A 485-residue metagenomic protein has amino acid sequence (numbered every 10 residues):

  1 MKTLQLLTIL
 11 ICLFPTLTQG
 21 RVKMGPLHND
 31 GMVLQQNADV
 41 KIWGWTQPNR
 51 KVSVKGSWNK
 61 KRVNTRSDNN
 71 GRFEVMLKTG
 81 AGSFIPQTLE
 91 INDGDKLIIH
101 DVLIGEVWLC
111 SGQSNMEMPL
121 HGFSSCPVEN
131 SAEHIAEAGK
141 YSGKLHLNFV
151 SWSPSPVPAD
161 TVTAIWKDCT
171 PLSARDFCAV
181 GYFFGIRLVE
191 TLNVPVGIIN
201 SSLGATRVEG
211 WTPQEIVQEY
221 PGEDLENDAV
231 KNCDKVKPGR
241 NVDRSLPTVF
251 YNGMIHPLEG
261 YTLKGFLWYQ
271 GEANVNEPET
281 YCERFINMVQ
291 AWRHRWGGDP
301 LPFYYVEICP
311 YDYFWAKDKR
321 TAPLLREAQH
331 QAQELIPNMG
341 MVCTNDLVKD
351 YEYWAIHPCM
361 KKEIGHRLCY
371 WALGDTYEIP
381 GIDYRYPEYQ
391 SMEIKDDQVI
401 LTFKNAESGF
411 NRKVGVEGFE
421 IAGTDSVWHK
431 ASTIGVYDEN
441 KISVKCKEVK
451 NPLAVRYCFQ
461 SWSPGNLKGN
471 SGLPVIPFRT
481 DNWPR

Functional and structural regions predicted by a protein language model:
M1-V22: Bacterial Sec-dependent N-terminal signal peptides
R21-R485: Cell-envelope and extracellular/periplasmic
